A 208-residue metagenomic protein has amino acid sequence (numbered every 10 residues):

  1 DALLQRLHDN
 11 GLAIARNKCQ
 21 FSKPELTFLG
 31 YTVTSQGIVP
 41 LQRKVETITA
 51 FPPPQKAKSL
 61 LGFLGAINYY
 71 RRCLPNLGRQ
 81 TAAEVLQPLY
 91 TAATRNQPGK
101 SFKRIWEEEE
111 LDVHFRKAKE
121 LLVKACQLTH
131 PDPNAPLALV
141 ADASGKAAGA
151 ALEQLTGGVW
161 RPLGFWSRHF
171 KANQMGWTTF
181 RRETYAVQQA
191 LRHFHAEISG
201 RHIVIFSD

Functional and structural regions predicted by a protein language model:
D1-V204: Retroelement reverse transcriptase polymerase core
S207: Short beta-strand/turn micro-motifs composed of small residues that flank or help shape donor/cofactor-binding pockets
